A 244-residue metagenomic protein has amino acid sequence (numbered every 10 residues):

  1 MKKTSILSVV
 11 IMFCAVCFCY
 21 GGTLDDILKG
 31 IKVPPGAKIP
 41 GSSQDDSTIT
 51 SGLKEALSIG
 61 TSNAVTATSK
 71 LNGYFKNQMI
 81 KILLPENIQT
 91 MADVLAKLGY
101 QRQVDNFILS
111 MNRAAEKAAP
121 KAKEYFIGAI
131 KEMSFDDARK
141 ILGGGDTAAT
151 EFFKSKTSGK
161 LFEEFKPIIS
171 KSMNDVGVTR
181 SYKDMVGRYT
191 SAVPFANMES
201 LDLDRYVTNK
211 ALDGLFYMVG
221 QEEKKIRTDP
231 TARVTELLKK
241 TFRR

Functional and structural regions predicted by a protein language model:
M1-T4: Positively charged n-region of N-terminal signal peptides that target proteins for export
S8-C17: Bacterial N-terminal signal peptides
C19-G21: Boundary at the C-terminal end of the N-terminal hydrophobic targeting segment
L24-I108: N-terminal Sec/ER secretory leader and immediately downstream segment of secreted/extracellular precursors
D26-P35, G41, D204, A211-R244: A cross-kingdom marker for long, charged
A64, S134, P230: Residue-level signature of catalytic and energy-coupling elements of molecular machines, predominantly ATP/GTP-dependent
Y100-S172: Mid-length scaffold segments of soluble, non-membrane domains
I168-K210: An amphipathic alpha-helical core segment
